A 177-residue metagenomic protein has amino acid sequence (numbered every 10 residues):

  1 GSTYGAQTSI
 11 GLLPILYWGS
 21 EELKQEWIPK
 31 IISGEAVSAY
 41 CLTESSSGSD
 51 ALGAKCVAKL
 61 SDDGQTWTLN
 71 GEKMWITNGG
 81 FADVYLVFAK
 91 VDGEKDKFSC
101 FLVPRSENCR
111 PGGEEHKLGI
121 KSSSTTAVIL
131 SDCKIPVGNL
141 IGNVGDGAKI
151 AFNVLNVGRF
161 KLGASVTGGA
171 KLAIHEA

Functional and structural regions predicted by a protein language model:
G1-V37, T77-V84, L162: Internal helix-loop-helix
W27, A54, E72-M74, G112-H116: Short beta-alpha junctions and helix-cap segments that line functional grooves
A36-L42, E72, C109-G113: Short Pro/Gly-enriched beta-strand edge/turn motifs at strand-loop
S46-S49, W75-N78, K90-D92, K117-S124: Short Gly/Pro-enriched turn/cap motifs at secondary-structure boundaries
D50-L52, N78-A82, D96-K97, K121-S123 (+1 more regions): Short glycine/proline-enriched turns and hinge-like loops at secondary-structure junctions
C56-K59: A structural signal for short hydrophobic beta-strand segments in well-ordered beta-sheet cores
T66-R110: A short core secondary-structure module
P111-A177: Glycine-rich beta->alpha junctions and the first turn(s) of the following alpha-helix
